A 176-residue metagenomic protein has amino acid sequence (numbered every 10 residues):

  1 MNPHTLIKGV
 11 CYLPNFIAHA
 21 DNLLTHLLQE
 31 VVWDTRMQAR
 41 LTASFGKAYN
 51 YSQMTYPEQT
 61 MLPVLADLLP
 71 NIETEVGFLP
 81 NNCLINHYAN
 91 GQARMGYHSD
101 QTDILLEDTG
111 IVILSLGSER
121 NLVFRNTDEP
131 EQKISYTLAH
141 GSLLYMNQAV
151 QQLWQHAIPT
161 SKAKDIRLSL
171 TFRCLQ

Functional and structural regions predicted by a protein language model:
M1-Q176: Non-heme Fe(II) oxygenase metal-center motifs and adjacent flexible, charged/small-residue loops
